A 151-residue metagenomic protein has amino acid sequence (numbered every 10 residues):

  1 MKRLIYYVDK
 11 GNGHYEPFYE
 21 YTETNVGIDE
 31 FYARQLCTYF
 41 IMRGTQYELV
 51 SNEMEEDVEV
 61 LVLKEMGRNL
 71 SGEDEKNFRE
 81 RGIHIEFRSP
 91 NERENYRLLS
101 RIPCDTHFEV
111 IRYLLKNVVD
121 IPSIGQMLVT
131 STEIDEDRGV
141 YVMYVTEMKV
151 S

Functional and structural regions predicted by a protein language model:
R3-Y21, H84-S100: Short, basic/aromatic beta-hairpin or loop at an interaction surface
E20-D29, S100-E109: Short alpha-helix capping/helix-loop boundary micro-motifs
F31-Q35, I111-L114: Short, well-ordered loop/turn sites that connect or cap secondary structure elements
T45-E56, G125-E136: Short beta-strand-centered aromatic/proline hotspots
N52-D105: Surface-exposed beta-loop interaction hotspot
E56-E65, D135-E147: Short, solvent-exposed secondary-structure boundary/capping segments
